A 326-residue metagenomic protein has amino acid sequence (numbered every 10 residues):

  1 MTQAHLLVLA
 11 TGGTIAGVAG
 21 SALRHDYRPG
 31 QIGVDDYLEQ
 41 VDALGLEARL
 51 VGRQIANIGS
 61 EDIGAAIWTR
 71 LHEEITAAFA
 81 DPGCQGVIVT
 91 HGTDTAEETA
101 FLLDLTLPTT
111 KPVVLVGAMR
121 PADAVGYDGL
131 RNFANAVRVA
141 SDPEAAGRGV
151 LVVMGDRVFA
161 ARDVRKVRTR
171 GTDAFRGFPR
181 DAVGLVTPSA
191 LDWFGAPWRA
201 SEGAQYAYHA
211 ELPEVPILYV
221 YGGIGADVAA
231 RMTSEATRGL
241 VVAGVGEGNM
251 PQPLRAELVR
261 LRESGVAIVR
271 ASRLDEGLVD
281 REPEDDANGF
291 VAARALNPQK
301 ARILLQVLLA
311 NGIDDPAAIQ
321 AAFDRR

Functional and structural regions predicted by a protein language model:
M1-A78, A256, E276, I313: ATP/NTP phosphate-donor binding region
T2-H5, L9-G13, G33-L44, A160-G239 (+2 more regions): Accessory alpha-helical/coil subdomains and C-terminal extensions that flank or cap enzyme catalytic cores
L9-T11, V89-H91, V114-G117, L151-G155 (+3 more regions): Short beta-strand segments
D81-A96, E235-E247: Short acidic, glycine-rich surface-loop motifs adjacent to enzyme active sites
C84, T109-P112, E263-I268: A short helix->loop->beta-strand "cap" motif at the edges of active sites that frequently abuts
V89-K111, M250-V259: Short Gly/Thr/Asp-enriched flexible loops that form oxyanion-binding sites at enzyme active sites
L115-T187: Internal gly/pro-rich beta-alpha loop/helix module that stabilizes soluble enzyme cofactors or their anionic handles
G248, Q252-R326: ATP/nucleoside-binding phosphotransfer catalytic cores, i.e., glycine-rich phosphate-binding loops
